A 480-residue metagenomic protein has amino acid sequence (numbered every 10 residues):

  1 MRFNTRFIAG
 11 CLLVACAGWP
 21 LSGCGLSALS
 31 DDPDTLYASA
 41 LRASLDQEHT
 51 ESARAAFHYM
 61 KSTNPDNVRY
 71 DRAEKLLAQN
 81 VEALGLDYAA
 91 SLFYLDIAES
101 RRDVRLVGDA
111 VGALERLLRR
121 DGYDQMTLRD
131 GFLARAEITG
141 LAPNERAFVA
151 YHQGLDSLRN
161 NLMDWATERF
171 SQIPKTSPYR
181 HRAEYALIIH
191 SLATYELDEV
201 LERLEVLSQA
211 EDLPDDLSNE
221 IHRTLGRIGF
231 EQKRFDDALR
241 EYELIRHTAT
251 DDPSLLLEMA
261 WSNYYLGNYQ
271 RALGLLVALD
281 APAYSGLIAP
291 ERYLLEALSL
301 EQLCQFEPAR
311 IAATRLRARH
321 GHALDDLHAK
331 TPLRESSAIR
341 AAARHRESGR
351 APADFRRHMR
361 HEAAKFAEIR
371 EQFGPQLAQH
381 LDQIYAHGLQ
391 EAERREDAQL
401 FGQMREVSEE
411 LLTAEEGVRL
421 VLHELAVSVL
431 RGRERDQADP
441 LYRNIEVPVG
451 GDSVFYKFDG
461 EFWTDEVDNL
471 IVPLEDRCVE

Functional and structural regions predicted by a protein language model:
C24-L92, V104-V111, M126, F148: N-terminal leader/linker segments that initiate helical-solenoid repeat arrays
L26-L29, Y59-N67, L95-V104, F132-P143 (+5 more regions): Solenoid-like repeat scaffolds
A38-S39, L76, G112-A113, E145-H152 (+6 more regions): "A position-specific structural signal for the A-helix of alpha-solenoid helical repeats
A43-S44, V81, L118, S157 (+4 more regions): Residue at a conserved register position within TPR or TPR-like alpha-solenoid repeats
H49-T50, D87, M163, L197 (+3 more regions): TPR-repeat structural position
S52-A53, A90, A166, V200 (+3 more regions): Single-residue signature of alpha-solenoid repeat helices
A56-H58, G85, A89, F93 (+5 more regions): Extracytoplasmic/secretory-pathway proteins
